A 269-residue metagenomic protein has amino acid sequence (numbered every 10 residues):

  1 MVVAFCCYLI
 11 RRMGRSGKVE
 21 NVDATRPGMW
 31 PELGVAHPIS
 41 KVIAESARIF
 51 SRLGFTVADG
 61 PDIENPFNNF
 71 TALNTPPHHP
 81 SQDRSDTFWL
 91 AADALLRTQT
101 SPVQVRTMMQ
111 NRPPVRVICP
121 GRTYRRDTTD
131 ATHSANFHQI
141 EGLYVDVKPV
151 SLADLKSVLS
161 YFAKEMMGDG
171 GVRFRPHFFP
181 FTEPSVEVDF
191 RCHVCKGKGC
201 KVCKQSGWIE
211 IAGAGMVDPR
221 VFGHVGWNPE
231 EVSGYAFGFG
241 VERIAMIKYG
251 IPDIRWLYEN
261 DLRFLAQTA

Functional and structural regions predicted by a protein language model:
C6-C7: Cysteine-centered motifs
R12-A269: TRNA-recognition modules of translation machinery and tRNA-sensing kinases, especially anticodon-binding
